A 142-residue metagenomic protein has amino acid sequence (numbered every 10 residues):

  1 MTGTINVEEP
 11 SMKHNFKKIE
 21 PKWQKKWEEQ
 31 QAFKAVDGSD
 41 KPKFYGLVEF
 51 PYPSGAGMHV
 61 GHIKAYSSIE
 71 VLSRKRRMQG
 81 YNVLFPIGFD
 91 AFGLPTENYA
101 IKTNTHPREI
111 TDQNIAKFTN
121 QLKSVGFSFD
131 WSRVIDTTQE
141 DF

Functional and structural regions predicted by a protein language model:
T2-F142: N-terminal, positively charged nucleic-acid-binding surface of large information/translation enzymes
